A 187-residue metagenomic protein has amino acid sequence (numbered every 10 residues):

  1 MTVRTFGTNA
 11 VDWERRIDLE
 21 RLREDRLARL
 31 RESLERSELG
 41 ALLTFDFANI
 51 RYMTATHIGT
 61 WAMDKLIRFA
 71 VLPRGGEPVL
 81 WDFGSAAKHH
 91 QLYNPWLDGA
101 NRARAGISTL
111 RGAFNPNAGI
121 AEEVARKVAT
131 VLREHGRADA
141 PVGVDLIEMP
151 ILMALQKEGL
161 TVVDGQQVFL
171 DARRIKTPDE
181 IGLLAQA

Functional and structural regions predicted by a protein language model:
M1-A187: A composition/biophysics-driven feature that prefers long, compositionally simple stretches
